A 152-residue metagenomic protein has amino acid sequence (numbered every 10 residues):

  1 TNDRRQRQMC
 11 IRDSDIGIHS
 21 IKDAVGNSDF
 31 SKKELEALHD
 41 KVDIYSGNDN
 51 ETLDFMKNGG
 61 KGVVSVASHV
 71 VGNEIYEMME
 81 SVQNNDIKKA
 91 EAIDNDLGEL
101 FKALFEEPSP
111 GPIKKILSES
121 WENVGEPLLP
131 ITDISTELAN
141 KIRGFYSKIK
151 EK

Functional and structural regions predicted by a protein language model:
T1-I11: Single conserved hydrophobic/aromatic residue that forms the stacking wall/gate of nucleotide- or nucleobase-binding
D15-I16, N58: Structural motif
I16-G26, V42-N48: Catalytic beta/alpha-barrel core
V25-L35: Active-site-adjacent beta->alpha loops and helix N-cap segments on the catalytic face of soluble alpha/beta enzymes
L38-H39: Alpha-helix-loop-beta-strand connector modules within alpha/beta enzyme cores
N50, D54-K152: Structured C-terminal cap/extension of enzyme domains
